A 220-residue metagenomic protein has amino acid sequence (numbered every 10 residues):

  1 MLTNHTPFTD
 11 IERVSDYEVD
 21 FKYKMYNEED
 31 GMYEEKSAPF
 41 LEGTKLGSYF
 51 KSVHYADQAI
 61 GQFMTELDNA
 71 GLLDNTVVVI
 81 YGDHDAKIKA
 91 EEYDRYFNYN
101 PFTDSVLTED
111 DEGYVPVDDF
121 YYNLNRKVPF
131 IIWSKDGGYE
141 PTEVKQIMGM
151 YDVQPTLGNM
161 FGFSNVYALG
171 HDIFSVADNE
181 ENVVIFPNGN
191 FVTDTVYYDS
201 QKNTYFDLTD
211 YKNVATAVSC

Functional and structural regions predicted by a protein language model:
M1-C220: Solvent-exposed soluble domains appended to multi-pass membrane proteins
